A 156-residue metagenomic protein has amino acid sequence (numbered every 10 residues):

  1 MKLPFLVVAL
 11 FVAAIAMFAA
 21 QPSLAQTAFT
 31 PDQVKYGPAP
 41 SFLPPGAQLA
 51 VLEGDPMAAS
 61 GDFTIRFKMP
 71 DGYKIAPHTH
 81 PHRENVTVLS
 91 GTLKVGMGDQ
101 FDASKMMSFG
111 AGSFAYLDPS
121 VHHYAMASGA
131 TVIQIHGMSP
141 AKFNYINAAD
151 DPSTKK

Functional and structural regions predicted by a protein language model:
M1-F5: Positively charged n-region of N-terminal signal peptides that target proteins for export
V8-A19: Bacterial N-terminal signal peptides
Q21-G61, A148-K156: A short, N-terminal "cap"/entry segment at the start of jelly-roll beta-barrel domains of the cupin/DSBH fold
T27, S104, M126-K156: Double-stranded beta-helix
F63-H80, S108, D118: Conserved short histidine dyad/triad with adjacent acidic residue
P70-Y73, H80-Q100: Glycine- and acidic-residue-biased ligand/ion/polar-headgroup-sensing regions
I75-P77, V95-G96, L117, H122-S128: Short beta-strand His + acidic residue motifs that chelate non-heme Fe in jelly-roll/DSBH and cupin folds
D99-P119: Short acidic-glycine-tyrosine-enriched beta hairpin
